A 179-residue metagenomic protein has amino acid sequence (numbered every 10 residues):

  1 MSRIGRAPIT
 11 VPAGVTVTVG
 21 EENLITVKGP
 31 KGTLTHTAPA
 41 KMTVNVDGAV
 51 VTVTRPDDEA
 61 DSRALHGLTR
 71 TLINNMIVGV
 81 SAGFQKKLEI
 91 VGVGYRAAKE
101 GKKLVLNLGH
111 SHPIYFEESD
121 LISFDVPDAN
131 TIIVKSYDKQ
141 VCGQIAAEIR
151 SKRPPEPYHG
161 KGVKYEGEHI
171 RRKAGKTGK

Functional and structural regions predicted by a protein language model:
M1-H66, R70-A147, S151-K179: N-terminal intrinsically disordered, cationic/polar leader segments that include organellar targeting peptides
